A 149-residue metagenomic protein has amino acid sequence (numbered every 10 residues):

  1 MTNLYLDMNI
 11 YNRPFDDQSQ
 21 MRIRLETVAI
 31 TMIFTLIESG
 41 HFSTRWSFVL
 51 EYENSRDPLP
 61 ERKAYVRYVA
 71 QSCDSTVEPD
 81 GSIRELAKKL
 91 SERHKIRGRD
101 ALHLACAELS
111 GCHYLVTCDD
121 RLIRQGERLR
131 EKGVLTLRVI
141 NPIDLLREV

Functional and structural regions predicted by a protein language model:
M1-N3: Extreme N-terminal starter segment of soluble prokaryotic enzymes
Y5-P58, Q71, P142-L146: PIN/NYN-family metal-dependent endoribonuclease catalytic core
D17-T27, R93, S110-V149: Acidic, PIN/NYN-like endoribonuclease modules and their adjacent C-terminal/linker elements
I30-T35, K63-R67, L104: Short amphipathic alpha-helical segments and helix-helix/interface helices
L36-I37, L90, L129: Hydrophobic helix-cap positions at the C-terminus of alpha-helices in RecA-like/P-loop ATPase nucleotide-binding cores
F42, W46, L50, P58 (+4 more regions): Anionic, Ser/Thr-rich low-complexity intrinsically disordered regions
S55, K88, E127: A short local structural element in Rossmann-fold oxidoreductases
D74-D120, R124: Active-site neighborhoods of divalent-metal-dependent phosphate/nucleic-acid chemistry enzymes
